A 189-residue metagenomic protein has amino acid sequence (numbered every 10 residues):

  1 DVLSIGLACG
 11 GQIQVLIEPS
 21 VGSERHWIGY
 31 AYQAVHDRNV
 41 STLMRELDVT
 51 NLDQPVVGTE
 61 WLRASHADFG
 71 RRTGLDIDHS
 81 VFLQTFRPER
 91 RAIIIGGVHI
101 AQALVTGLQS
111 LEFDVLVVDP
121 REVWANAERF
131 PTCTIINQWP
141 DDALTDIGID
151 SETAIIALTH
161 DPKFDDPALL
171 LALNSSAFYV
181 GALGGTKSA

Functional and structural regions predicted by a protein language model:
D1-P120, W124-I136, T145, D150-A154: Segments forming oxygen-rich coordination pockets for charged ligands
V98-H99, P162-K163, K187: Residue-level detector of alpha-helix initiation sites
V118, A154, D165, L170-A189: ADP-ribose/adenylate-binding Rossmann-like module
L144-T145, L169: Short hydrophobic/charged patches on amphipathic alpha-helices used for structural packing and interfaces
A157-T159: Short, well-ordered coil/turn residues at beta-beta hairpins and beta-strand->alpha-helix junctions within
